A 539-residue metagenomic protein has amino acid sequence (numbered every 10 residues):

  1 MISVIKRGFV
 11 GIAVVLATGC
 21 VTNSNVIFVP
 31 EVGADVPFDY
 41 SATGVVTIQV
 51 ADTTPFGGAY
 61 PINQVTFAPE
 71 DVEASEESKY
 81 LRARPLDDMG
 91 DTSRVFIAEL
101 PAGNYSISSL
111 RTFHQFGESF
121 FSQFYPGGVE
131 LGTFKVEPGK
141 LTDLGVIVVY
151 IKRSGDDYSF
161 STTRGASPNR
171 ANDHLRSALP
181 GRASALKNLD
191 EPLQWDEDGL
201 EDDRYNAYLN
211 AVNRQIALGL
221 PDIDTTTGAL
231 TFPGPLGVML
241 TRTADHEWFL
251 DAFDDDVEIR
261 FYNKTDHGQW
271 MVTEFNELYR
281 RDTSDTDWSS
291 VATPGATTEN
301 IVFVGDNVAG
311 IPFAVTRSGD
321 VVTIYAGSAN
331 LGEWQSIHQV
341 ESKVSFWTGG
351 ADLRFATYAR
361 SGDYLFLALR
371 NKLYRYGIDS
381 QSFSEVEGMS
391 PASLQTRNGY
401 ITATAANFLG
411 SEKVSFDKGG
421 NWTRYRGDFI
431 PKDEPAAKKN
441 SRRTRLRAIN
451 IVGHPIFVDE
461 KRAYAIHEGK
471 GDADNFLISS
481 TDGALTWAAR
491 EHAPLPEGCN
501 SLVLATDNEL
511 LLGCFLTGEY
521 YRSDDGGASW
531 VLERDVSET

Functional and structural regions predicted by a protein language model:
V21-Y80, T112-L230, A436-L446, L502 (+1 more regions): Primarily secretory-pathway and cell-envelope proteins
L100-S109: A short tyrosine-centered beta-strand micro-motif
N206-Q215, R242-D255, T286-A296, A329-W347 (+4 more regions): Trp- and S/T/G-rich repeat-edge/linker motifs of beta-rich repeat architectures
I216-D222, D256-K264, T297-D306, V344-Y358 (+5 more regions): Repeated scaffold domains used in trafficking and secretory/extracellular systems, primarily beta-propellers
T227-F232, G268-W270, V308-A314, G362-F366 (+3 more regions): Entry beta-strands of beta-propeller and related beta-repeat scaffolds
T241-T243, R280-D285, I324-A329, R375-Y376 (+3 more regions): Conserved Ser/Thr-centered positions that define the repeating blades of beta-propeller domains
F249-Y279, W288-F303: Blade-loop segments of beta-propeller domains
E277-L278, S318-V321, N407-L409, G469-A473 (+1 more regions): Short glycine/acidic-enriched loop and turn motifs that connect beta-strands
